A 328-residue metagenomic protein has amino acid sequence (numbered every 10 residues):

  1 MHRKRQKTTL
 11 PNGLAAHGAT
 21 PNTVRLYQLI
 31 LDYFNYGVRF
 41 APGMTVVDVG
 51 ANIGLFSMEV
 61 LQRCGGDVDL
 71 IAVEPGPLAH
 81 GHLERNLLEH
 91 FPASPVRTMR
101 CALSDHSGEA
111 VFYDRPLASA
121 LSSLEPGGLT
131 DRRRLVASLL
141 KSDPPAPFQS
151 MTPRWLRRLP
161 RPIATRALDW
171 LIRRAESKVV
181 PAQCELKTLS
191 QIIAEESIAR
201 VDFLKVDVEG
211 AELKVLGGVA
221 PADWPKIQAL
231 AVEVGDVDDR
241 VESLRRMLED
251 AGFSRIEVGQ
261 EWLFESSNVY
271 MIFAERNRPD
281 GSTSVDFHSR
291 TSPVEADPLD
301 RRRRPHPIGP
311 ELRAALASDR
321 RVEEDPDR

Functional and structural regions predicted by a protein language model:
M1-R328: Phosphate/nucleotide-binding beta-alpha loop and adjacent structural elements of enzyme active sites
